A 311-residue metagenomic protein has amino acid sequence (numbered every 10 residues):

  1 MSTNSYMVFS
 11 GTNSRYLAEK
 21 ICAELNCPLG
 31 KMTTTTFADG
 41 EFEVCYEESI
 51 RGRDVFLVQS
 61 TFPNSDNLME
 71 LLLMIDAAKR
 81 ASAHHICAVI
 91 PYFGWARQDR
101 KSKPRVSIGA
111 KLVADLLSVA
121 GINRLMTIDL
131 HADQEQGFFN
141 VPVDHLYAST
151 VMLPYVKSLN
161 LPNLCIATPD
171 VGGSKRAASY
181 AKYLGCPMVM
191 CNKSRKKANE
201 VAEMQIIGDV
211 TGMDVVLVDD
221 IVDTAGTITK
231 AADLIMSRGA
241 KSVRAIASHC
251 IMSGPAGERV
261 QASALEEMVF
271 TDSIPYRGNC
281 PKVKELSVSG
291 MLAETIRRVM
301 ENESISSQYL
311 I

Functional and structural regions predicted by a protein language model:
M1-I311: PRPP-associated nucleotide enzymes
